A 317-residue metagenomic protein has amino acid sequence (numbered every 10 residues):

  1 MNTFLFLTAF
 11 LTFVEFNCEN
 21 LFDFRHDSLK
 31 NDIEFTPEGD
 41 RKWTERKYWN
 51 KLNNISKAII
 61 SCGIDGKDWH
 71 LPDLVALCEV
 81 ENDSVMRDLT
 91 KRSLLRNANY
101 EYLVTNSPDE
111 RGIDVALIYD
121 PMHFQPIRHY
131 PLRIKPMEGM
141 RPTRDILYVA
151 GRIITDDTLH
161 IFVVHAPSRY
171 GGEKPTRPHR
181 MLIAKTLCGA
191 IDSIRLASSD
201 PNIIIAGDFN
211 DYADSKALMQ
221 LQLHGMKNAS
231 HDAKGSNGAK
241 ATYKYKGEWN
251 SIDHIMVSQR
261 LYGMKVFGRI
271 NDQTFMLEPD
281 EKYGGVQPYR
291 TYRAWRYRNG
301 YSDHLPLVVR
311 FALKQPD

Functional and structural regions predicted by a protein language model:
A9-L95, L103-V115, K185, K282-G285 (+1 more regions): N-terminal, active-site-proximal structural segment of metallo-dependent hydrolase catalytic domains
F16-E19, C78-V80, V104-P108, D120-P121 (+5 more regions): Active-site-proximal beta-strand/loop segments in catalytic clefts of secreted hydrolases
L29-D32, D157, F162-T176: Active-site His/acidic residue clusters
P37-Y48, L71-L77, V104-T105, K135-M137 (+4 more regions): Second-shell loop/turn segments in exported
L74, V80-A166: Structured beta-strand-rich core segments of catalytic domains in phosphoester-bond hydrolases
N82-S84, E110-G112, R169-G171, N210-K216 (+1 more regions): Active-site environment of divalent metal-dependent phosphoester hydrolases
G189-I203, N210-D317: Metal-dependent phosphoester-hydrolase catalytic domains
